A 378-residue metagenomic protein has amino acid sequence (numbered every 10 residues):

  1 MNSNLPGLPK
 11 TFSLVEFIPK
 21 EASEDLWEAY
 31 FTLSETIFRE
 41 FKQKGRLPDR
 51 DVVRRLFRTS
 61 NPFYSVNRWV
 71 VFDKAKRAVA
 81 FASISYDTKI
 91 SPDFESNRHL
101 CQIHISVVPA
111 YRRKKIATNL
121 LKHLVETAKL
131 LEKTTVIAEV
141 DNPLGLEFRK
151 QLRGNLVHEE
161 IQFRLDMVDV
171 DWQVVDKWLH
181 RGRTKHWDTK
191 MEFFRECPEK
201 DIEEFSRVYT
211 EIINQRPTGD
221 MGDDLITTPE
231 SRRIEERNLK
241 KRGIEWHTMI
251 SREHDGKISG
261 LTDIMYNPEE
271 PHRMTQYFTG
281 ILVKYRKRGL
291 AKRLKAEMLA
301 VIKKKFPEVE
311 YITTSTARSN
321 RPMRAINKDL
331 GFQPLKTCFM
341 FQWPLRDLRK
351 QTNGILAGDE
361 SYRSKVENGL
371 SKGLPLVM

Functional and structural regions predicted by a protein language model:
M1-I18, R113, L121-E199, C338-W343: Acyl-donor-binding surface of acyltransferase catalytic domains
N2-Y64, R183-E230, I355-L356, Y362-L370 (+1 more regions): Short amphipathic alpha-helix that is part of the acyltransferase structural core
F41-W69, D73-K74, A82-D93, I213-R273 (+1 more regions): A conserved beta-strand-loop-helix scaffold within acyl/acetyltransferase catalytic domains
W69, V79-T134: Long, hydrophobic/aromatic-enriched structural stretches that serve as scaffold segments
Q102-R113, R252, F278-K287: A short, internal acetyl-CoA/4′-phosphopantetheine-binding micro-motif in the GNAT/acyltransferase core
R112, V136-L146, L282-R286, I312-R324 (+1 more regions): Conserved beta-strand-loop-alpha-helix junction that forms the acyl-donor binding cleft
R113-E126, Q151, I281, K287-A300: Conserved acetyl-CoA-binding loop-helix of GNAT-fold acetyltransferases
L152-D171, H247, Y277, A296 (+2 more regions): Active-site/acyl-donor-binding loops of N-acyltransferases
